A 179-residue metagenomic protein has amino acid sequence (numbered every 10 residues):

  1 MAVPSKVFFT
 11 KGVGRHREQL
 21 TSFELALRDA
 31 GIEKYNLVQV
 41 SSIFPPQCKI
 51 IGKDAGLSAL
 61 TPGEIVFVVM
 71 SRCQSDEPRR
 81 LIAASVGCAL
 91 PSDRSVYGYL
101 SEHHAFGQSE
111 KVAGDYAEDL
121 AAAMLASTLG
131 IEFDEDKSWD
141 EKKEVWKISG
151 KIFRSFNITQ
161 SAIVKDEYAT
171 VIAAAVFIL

Functional and structural regions predicted by a protein language model:
M1-L179: Helix-coil modules at protein/domain termini and other flexible surface or pore-lining loops, especially C-terminal
